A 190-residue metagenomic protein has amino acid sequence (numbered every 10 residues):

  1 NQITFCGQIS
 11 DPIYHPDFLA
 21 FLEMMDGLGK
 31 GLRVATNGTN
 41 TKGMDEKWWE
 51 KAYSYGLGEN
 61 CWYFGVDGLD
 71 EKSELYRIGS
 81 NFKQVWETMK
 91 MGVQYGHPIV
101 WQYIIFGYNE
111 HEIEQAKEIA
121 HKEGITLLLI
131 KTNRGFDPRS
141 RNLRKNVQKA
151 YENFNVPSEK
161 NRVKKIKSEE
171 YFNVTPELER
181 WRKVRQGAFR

Functional and structural regions predicted by a protein language model:
N1-R33, T39-G58: Conserved Radical SAM active-site core
I13, N37-K42, G68, I105-N109: Short beta->alpha connector loops
L19-E23, L28, E50-R190: Radical SAM enzyme [4Fe-4S]-AdoMet core and its adjacent flexible, acidic and glycine-rich loops/tails across
